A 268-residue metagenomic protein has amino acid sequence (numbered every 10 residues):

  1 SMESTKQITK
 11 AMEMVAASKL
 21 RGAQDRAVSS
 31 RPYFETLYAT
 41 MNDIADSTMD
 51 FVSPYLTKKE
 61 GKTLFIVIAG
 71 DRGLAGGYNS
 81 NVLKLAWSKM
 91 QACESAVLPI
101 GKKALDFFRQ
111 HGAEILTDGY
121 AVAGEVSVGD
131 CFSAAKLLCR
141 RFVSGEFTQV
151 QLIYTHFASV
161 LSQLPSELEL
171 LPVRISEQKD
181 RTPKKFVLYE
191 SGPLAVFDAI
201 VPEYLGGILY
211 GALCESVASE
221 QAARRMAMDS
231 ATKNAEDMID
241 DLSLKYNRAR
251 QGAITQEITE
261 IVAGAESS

Functional and structural regions predicted by a protein language model:
S1-S268: C-terminal beta-strand-loop-alpha-helix "lid" module of Rossmann-like NAD(P)-dependent dehydrogenases
